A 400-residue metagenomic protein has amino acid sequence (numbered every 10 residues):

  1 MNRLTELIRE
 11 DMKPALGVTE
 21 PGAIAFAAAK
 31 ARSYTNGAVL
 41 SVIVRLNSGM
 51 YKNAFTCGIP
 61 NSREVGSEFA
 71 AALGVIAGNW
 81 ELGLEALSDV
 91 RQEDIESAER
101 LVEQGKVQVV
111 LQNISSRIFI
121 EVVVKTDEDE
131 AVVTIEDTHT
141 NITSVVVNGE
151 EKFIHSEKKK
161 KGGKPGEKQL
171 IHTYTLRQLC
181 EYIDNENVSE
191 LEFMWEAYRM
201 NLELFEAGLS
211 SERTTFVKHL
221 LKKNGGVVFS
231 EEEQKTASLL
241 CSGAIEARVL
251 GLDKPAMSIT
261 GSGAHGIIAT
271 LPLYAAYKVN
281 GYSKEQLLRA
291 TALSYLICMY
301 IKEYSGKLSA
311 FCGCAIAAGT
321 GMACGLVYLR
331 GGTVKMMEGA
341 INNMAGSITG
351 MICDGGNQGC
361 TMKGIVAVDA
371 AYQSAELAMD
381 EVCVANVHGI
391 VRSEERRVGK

Functional and structural regions predicted by a protein language model:
R3-L16, Q178-E181: Generic N-terminal amphipathic, Lys/Arg-enriched alpha-helix
P14-K30, K254-L271, G313-A317: Conserved phosphate/anionic-ligand binding catalytic regions in large, soluble enzymes, centered on
P21-G37, G266-Y282, A323-G331: Alpha-helical support elements that line or immediately flank enzyme active sites and cofactor-binding pockets
A38-V42, L82-L87, Q108-L111, S189-W195 (+5 more regions): Flexible, glycine/charged-enriched surface loops at secondary-structure junctions
L40-G83, I95-V107, Q286-M336, A340 (+2 more regions): A structural-propensity feature for long, helix-poor, extended segments
E103-G251: Signature of multi-pass transmembrane helix bundles
V228-E231, K235, R248-Y282: Membrane-embedded translocation segments of transport machinery
R396-G399: Conserved small/polar residues in nucleotide/adenosyl-binding loops
